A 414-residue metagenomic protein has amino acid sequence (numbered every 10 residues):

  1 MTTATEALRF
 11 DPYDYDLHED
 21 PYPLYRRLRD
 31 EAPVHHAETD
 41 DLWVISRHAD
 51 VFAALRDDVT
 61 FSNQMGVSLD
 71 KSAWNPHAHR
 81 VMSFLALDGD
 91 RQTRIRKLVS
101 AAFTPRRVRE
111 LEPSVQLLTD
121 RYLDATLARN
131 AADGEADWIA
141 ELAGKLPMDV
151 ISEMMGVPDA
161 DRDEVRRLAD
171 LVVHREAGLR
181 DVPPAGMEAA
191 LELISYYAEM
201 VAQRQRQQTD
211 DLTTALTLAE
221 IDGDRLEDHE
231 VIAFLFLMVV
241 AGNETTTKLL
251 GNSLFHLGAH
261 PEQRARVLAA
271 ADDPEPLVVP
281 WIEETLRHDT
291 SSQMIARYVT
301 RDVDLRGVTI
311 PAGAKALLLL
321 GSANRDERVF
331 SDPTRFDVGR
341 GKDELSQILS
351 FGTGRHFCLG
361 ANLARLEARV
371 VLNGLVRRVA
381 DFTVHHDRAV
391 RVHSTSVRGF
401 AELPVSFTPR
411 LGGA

Functional and structural regions predicted by a protein language model:
M1-A414: Cytochrome P450
